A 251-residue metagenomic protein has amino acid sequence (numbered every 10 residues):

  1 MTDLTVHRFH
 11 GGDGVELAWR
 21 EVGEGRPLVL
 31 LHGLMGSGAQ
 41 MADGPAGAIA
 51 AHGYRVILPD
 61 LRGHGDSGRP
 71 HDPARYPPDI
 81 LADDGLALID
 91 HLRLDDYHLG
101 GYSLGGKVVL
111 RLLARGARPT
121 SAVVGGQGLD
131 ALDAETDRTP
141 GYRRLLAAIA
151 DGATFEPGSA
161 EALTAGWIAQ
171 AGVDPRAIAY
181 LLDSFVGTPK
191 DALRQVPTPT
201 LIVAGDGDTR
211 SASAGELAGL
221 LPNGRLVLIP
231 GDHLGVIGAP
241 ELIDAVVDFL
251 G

Functional and structural regions predicted by a protein language model:
G11-G68: Conserved HGGG/HGGXW glycine-rich cap/lid loop of the alpha/beta-hydrolase fold
A51, L58-H98: Active-site loop/oxyanion-hole signature of alpha/beta-hydrolase fold enzymes
L99-G101, G125: Short beta-strand immediately N-terminal to the catalytic nucleophile in serine-hydrolase-like folds
K107-D151: Flexible "cap/lid" loop of the alpha/beta hydrolase fold
A165-P189: Hydrophobic, aromatic-rich cap/lid helix
V196, I202-A204: Short beta-strand/loop motif that positions the catalytic acidic residue of the alpha/beta-hydrolase fold
D208-G215: Conserved alpha/beta-hydrolase "acid-adjacent" motif
V227-G251: Catalytic active-site module of serine/aspartate enzymes centered on a nucleophile-bearing elbow/loop
